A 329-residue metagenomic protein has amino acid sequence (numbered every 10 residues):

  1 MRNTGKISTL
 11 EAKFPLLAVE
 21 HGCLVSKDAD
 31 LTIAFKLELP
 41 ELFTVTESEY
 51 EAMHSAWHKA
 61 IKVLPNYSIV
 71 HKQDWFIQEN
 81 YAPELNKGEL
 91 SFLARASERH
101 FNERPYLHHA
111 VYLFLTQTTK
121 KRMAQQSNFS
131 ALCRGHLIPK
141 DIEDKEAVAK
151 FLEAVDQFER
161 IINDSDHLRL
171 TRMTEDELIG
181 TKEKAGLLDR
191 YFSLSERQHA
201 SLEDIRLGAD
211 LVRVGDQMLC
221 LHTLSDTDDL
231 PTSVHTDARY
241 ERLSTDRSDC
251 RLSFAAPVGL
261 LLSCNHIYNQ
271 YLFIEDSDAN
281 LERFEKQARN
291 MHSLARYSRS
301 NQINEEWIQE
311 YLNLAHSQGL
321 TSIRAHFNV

Functional and structural regions predicted by a protein language model:
M1-N328: Extended, folded cores of ATP/NTP-driven motor/assembly subunits in large transport and secretion machines
